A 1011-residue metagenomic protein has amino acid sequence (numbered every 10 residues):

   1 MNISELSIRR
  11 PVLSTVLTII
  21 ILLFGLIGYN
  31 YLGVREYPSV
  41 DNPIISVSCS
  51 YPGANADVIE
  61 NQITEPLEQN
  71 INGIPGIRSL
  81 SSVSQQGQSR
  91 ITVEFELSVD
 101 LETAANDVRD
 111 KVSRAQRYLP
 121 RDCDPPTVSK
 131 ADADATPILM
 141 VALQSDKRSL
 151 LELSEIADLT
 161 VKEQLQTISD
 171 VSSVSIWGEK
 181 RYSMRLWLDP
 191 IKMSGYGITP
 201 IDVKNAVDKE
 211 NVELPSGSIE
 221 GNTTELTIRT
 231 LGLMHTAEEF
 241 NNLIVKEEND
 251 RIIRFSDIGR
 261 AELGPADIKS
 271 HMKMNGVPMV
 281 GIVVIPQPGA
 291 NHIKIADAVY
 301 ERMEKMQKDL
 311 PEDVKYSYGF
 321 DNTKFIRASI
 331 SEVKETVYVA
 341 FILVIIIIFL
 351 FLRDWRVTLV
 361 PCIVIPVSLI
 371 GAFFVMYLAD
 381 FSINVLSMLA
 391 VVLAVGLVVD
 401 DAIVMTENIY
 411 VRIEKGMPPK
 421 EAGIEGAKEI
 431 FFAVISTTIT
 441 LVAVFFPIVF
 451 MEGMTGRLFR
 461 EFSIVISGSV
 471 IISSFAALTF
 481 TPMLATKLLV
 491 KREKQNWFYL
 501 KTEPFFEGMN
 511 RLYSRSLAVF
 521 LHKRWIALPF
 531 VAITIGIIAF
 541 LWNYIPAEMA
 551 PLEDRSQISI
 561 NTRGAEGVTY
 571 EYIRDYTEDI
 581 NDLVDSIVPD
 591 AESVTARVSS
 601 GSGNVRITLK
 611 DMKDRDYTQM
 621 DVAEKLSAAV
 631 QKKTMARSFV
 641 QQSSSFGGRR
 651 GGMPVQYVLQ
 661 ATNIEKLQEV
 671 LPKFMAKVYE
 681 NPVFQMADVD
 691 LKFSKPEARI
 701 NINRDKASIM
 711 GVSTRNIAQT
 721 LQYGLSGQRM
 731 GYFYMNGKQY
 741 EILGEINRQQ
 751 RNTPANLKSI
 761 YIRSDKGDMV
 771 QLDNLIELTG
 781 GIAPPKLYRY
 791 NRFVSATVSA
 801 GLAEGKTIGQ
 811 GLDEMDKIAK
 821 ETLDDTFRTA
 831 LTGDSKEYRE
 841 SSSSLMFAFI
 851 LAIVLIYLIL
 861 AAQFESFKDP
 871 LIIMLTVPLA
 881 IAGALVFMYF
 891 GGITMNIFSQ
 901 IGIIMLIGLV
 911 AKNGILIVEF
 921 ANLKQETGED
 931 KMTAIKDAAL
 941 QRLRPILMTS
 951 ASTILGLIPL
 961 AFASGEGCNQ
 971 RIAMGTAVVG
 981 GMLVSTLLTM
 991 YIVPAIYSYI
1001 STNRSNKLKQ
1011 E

Functional and structural regions predicted by a protein language model:
M1-F341, R457, S644-F646, M653-P654 (+1 more regions): Membrane-proximal extracytoplasmic
N2-V34, I430, F498-A550, I607 (+1 more regions): Signature of alpha-helical transmembrane segments and their immediate interfacial
E5-V12, P288-N291, R327-N384, F450-M454 (+3 more regions): Interfacial segments of transmembrane alpha-helices in multi-pass membrane proteins
V12, I19-N55, R78, S113-C123 (+7 more regions): Transmembrane helices with small-residue packing motifs
K305, D309, I326-E335, F351-R353 (+6 more regions): Cytosolic juxtamembrane regions of multi-pass inner-membrane proteins
L359, M388, K632-L1008: C-terminal transmembrane helical bundles of large multi-pass transporters and their helix-start/helix-kink determinants
V395-I409, F431-F450, R457-Y499, V605 (+6 more regions): Transmembrane alpha-helices and their membrane-interface boundaries in multi-pass membrane transporters and channels
V531-A629, K633-S638, F674, R704: Juxtamembrane segments of multi-pass membrane proteins
